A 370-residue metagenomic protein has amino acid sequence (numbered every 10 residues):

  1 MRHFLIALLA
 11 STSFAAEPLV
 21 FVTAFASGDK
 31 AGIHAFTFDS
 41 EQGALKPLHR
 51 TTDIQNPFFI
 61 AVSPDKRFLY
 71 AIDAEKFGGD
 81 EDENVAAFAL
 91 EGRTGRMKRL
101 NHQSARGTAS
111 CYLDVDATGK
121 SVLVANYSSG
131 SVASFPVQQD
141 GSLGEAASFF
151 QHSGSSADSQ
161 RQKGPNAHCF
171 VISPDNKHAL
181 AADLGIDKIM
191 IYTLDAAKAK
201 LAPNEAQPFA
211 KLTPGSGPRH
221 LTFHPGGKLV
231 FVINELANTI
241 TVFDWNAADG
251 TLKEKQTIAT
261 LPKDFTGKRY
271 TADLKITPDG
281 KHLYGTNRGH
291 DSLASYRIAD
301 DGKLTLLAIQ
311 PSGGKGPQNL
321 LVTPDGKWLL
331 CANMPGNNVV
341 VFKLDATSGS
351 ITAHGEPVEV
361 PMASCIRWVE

Functional and structural regions predicted by a protein language model:
A16-D39: An edge-strand/N-cap motif at the start of beta-rich repeat modules
A26-D29, A74-G79, S128-S131, I186-K188 (+3 more regions): Short glycine/acidic-enriched loop and turn motifs that connect beta-strands
D29, I54-P64, R106-S121, S153-N176 (+4 more regions): Beta-rich, blade/repeat-based domains predominating in secreted/periplasmic proteins but also intracellular
F36-G43, F88-G95, S134-G144, Y192-L201 (+3 more regions): Short loop/turn segments immediately following beta-strands, especially the blade-tip and inter-blade linker loops
K46-T52, K98-Q103, G154-Q160, E205-K211 (+3 more regions): A short beta-strand motif characteristic of beta-propeller blades
P47-G119: Blade-loop segments of beta-propeller domains
M334-E370: Blade-level signature of beta-propeller repeat domains, shared across WD40, Kelch, NHL, RCC1 and BNR/Asp-box propellers
